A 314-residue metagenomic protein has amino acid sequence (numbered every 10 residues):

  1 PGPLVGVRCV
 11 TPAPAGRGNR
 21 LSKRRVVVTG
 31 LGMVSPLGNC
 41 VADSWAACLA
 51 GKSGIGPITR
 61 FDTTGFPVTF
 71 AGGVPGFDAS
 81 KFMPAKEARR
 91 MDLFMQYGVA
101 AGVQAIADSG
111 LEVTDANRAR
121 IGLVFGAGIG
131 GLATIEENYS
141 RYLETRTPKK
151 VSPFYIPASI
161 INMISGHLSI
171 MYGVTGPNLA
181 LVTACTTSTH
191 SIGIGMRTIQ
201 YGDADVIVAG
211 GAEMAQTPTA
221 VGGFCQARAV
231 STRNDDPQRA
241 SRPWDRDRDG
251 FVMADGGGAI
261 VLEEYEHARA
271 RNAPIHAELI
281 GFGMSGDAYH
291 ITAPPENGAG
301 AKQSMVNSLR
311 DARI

Functional and structural regions predicted by a protein language model:
G6, P12-V28, D115-R118, A312-I314: Flexible, low-complexity linker/loop segments at domain and module junctions
R25-T29, G54-G56, D235-I314: Condensing-enzyme catalytic core mediating Claisen C-C bond formation in acyl metabolism
V28, V41-W45, L49-A184, A212-V221: Conserved beta-ketoacyl condensing-enzyme motif
T63, P67-G73, G130-E137, M214-S241 (+2 more regions): Active-site-adjacent elements of ketosynthase-type condensing enzymes
Y97-S109, S191, S304-A312: Stable alpha-helical structural segments in soluble proteins, enriched in small hydrophobic residues
S188: Short conserved active-site loop signatures built around small residues
A204-I207: Short, high-confidence coil segments that cap the C-terminus of an alpha-helix and link into the following beta-strand
